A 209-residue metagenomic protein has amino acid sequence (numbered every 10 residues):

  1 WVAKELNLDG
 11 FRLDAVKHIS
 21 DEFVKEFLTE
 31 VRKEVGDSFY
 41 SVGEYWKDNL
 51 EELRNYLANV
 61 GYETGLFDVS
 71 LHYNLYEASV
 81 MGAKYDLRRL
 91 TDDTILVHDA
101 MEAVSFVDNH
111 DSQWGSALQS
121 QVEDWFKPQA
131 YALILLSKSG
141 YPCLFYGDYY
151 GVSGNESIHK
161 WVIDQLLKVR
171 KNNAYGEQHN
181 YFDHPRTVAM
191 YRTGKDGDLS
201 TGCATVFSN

Functional and structural regions predicted by a protein language model:
K4-N209: Active-site-proximal helices and loops of the catalytic beta/alpha 8
